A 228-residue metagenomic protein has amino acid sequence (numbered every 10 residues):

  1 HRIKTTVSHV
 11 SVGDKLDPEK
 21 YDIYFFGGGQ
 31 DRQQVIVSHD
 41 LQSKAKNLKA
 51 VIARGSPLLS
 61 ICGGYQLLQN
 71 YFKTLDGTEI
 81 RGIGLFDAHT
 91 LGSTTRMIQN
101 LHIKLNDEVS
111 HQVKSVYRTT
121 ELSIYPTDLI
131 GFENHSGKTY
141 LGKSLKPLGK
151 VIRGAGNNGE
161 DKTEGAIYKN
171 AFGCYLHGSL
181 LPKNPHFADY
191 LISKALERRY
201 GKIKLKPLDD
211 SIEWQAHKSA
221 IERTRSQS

Functional and structural regions predicted by a protein language model:
H1-K4, R198: A short, Lys/Arg-enriched amphipathic alpha-helix followed by its capping loop at the start of a domain
I3-S60, Y65-T78: Flexible gly/pro-rich beta->alpha loop and the following alpha-helix that scaffold active-site loops
S8, F25, L59, G84 (+2 more regions): Hydrophobic/aromatic beta-strand patches that form the interior of the parallel beta-sheet core in alpha/beta enzyme
D31-Q33, S93, K138-L141, S179-K183: Short, acidic Gly/Pro/Ser/Thr-rich loop/turn segments
C62, H135, H177: Histidine-centered divalent metal-coordination motifs
D76-E164: Pocket-forming structural segment of enzyme catalytic cores
N170-S228: Acyltransferase
